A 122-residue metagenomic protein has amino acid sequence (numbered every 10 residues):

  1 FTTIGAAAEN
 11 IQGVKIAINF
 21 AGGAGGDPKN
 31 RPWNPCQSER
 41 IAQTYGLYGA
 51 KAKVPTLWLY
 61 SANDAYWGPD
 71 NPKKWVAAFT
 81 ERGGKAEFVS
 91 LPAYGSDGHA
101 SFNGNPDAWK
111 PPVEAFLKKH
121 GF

Functional and structural regions predicted by a protein language model:
T2-I11: Short glycine-enriched nucleophile-adjacent loop and the immediately C-terminal alpha-helix near the catalytic center
I4, F20-A21: Residues lining the SAM
I16, G22-E87: The feature captures the conserved acid-bearing segment of alpha/beta-hydrolase catalytic domains
K73-V76, T80-F122: C-terminal catalytic histidine-bearing segment of alpha/beta-hydrolase fold enzymes
